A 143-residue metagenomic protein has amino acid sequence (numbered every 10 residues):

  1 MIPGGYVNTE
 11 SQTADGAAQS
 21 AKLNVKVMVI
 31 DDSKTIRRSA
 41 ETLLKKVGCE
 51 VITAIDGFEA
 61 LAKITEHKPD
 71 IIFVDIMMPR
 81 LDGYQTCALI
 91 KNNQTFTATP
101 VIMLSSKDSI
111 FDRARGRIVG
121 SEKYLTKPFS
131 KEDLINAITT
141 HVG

Functional and structural regions predicted by a protein language model:
M1-K26, E132-G143: Non-catalytic signal-transmission and effector/linker regions of two-component phosphorelay proteins
R38-K46: Charged docking surfaces used in two-component/phosphorelay signaling
G48-I55, K63: Short hydrophobic/Thr-rich beta-strand motif most characteristic of the beta2 strand and flanking loop of CheY-like
H67-F73: Active-site beta3 strand of CheY-like receiver
M78: Receiver (REC) domain active-site loop signature in two-component systems and cognate sites in sensor histidine kinases
